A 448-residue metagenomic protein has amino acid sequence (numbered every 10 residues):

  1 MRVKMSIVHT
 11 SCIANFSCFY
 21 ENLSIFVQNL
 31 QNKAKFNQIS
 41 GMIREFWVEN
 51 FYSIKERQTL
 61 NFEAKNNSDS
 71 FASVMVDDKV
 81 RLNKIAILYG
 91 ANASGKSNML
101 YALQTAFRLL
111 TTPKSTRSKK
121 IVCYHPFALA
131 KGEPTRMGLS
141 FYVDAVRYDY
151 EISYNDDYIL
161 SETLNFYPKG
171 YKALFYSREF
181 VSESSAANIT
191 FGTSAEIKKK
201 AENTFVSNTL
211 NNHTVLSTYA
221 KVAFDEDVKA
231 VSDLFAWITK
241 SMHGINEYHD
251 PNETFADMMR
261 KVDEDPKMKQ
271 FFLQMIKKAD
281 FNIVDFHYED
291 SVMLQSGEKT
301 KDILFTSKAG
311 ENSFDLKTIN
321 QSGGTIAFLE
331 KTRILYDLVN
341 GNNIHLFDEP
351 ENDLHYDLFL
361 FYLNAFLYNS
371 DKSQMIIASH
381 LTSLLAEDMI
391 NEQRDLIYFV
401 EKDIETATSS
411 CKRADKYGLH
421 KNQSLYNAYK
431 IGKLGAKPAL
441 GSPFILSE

Functional and structural regions predicted by a protein language model:
N22-D78, K84-F107, T111, K308-A439: Switch/communication elements of ASCE P-loop NTPase nucleotide-binding domains
I54-E56, D144-Y148, Y158, G170-K172 (+1 more regions): Short acidic/polar mixed-charge low-complexity motifs
M75-R81, A86-I87, A91, L100-I159: Conserved P-loop NTP-binding catalytic core
M137-Y142, L164, F305-S307: Short beta-strand segments that buttress and anchor functional surface loops
D149-V292: Electropositive, glycine-dotted interaction segments that contact anionic polymers or phosphate-rich ligands
K299-A309: Pre-Walker A segment
